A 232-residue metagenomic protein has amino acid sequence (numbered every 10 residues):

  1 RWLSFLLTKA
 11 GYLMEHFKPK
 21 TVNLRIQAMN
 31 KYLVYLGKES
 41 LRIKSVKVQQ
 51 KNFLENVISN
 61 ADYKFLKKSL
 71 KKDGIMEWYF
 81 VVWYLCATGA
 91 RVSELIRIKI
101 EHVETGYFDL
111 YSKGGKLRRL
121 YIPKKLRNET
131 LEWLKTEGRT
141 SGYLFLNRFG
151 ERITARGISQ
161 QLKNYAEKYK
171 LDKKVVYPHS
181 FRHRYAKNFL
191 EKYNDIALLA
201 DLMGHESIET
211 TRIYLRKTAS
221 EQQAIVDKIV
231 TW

Functional and structural regions predicted by a protein language model:
R1-W232: Conserved catalytic core of the tyrosine transesterase superfamily
